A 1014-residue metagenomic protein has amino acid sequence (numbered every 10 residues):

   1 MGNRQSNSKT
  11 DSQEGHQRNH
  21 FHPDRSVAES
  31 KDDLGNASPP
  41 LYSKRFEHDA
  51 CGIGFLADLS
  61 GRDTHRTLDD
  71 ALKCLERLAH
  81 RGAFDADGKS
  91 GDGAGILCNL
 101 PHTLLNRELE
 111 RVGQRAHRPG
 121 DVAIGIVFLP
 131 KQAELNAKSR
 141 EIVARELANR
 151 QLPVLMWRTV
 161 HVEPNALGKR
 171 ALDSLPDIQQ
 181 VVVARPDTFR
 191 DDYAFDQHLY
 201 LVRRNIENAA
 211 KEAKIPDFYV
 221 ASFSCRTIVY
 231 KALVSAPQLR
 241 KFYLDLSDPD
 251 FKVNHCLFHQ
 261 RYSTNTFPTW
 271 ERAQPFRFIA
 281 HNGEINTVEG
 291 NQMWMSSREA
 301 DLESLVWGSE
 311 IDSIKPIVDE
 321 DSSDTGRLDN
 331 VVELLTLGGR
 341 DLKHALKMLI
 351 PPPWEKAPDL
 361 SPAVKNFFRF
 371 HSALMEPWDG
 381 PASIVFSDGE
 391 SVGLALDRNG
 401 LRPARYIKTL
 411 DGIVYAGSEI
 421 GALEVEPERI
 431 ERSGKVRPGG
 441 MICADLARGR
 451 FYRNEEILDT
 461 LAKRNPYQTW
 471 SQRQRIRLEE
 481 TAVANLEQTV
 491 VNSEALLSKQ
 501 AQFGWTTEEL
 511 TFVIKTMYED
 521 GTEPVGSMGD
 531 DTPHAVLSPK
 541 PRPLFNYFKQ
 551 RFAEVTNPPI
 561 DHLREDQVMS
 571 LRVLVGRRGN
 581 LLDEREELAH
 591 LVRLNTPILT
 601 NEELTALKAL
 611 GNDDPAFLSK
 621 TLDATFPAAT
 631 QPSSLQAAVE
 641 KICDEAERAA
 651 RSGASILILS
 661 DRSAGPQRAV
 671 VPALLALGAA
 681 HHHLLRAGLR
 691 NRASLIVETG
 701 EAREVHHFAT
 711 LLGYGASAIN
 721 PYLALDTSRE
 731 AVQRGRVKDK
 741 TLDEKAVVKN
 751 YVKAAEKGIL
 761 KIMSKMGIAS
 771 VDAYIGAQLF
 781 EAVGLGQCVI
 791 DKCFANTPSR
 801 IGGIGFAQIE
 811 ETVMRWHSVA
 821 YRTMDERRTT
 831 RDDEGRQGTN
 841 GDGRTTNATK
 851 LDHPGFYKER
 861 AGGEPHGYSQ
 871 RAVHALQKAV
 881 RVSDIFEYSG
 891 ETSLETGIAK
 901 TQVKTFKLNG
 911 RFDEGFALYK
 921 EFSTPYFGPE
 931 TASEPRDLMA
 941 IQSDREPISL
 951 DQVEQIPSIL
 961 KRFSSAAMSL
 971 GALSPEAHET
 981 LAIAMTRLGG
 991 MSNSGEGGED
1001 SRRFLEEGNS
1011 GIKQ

Functional and structural regions predicted by a protein language model:
G2-E586, T600: Conserved short alpha-helical segments that host acidic/polar catalytic motifs at enzyme active sites
C51, L537, R662, A669 (+4 more regions): Glycine- and other small-residue-rich loops at beta-strand/loop junctions that grip anionic moieties
G91, L104, V318, L335-A382 (+11 more regions): Flexible, glycine-rich loop/tail regions that form catalytic "lids" or insertion modules at the edges of active sites
I442, D661, L711, S770 (+1 more regions): Conserved, mostly hydrophobic/aromatic
A447, R662-A664, G700, A716 (+2 more regions): Short, ordered loop/turn segments at secondary-structure junctions
L659-L675, S1001-R1003: Glycine-rich, proline-tolerant flexible connector loops at the mouths of alpha/beta enzymes
V671-L695, Y751-A755: Alpha-helix-loop-beta-strand connector modules within alpha/beta enzyme cores
E701-Y714: Catalytic cores of alpha/beta
